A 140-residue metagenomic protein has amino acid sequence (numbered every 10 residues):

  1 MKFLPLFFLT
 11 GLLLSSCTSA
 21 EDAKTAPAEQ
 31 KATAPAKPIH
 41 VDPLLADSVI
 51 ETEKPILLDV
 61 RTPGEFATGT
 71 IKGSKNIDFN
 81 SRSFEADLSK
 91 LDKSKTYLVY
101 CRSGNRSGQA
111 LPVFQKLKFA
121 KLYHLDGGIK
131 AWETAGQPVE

Functional and structural regions predicted by a protein language model:
K2-F7, C17-V49, A67-T96, N105-E140: Rhodanese-like catalytic fold shared by cysteine-dependent sulfurtransferases and DSP/PTP-type phosphatases
L13-L14: Bacterial Sec-type N-terminal signal peptides, specifically the leucine/valine-rich hydrophobic h-region
A46, I56-R61: Short hydrophobic beta-strand that contains or immediately precedes a catalytic carboxylate
E53-L57, K95-T96: Short coil/turn segments at beta-strand junctions that form active-site/ligand-binding loops
C101: Short cysteine clusters
